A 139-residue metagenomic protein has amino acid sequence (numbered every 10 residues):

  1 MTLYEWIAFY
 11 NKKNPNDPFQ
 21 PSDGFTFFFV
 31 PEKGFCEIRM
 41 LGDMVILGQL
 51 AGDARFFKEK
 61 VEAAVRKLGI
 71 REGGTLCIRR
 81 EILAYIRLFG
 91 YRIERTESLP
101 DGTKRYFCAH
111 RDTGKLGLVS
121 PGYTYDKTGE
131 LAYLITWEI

Functional and structural regions predicted by a protein language model:
M1-D17, E138-I139: Short amphipathic alpha-helix that is part of the acyltransferase structural core
Y10, T26-V30, G73-C77: Short, hydrophobic beta-strand segments that form beta-sheet elements in well-ordered domains
Y10-K13, F89-I93: Alpha-helix boundary/capping residues
P15-Q20, K60-V61: Short secondary-structure capping micro-motifs at structural edges
P21-F56, S120-G129, I139: Conserved donor-binding loop and adjoining core beta-sheet/short helix segment in diverse acyl/aminoacyl transferases
E37, F107-A109, T136-E138: Short, well-ordered beta-strand micro-motif
L41-G90, E97-G102: Acyl-donor binding region in acyl/amide transferases
R92-Y133: Conserved catalytic-core motifs of GNAT/GCN5-like acyltransferases
